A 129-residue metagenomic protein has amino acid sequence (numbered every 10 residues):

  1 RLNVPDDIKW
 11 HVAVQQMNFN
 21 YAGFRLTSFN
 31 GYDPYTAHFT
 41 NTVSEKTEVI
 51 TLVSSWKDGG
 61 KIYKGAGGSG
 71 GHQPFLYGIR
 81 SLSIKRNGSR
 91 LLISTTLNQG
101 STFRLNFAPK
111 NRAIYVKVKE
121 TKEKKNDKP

Functional and structural regions predicted by a protein language model:
R1-Q16: Aliphatic-rich helix starts adjacent to a transmembrane/signal segment
K9, P34-S54, G67, T96 (+3 more regions): Solvent-exposed, well-ordered amphipathic alpha-helical segments that flank/support binding or catalytic loops
A13-T27: N-terminal secretory signal peptides
F24-R90: Type IV pilin-like appendage domain
P74-P129: Low-complexity, S/T/G/P-rich flexible repeat/linker segments used as non-globular hinges and stalks within
